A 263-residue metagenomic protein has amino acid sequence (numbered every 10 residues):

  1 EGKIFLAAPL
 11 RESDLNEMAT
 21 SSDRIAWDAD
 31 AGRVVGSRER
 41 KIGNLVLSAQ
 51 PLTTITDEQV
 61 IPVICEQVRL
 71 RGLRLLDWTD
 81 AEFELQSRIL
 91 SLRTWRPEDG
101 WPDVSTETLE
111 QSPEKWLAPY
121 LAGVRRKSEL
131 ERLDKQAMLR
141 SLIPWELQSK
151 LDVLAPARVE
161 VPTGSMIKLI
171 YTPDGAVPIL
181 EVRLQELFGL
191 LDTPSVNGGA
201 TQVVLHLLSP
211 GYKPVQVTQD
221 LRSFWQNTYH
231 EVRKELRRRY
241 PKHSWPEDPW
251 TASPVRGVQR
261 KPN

Functional and structural regions predicted by a protein language model:
E1-R158, G198-N263: Acidic, serine/threonine- and proline-rich low-complexity intrinsically disordered segments
L10, A31, S165, P173-G175 (+2 more regions): A broadly conserved detector of short glycine/acidic/proline-rich loop/turn motifs that flank catalytic sites and bind
S48-A49, L75-L76, K150-L180, L184: Amphipathic alpha-helical packing elements
P173-V203, L207: Short, surface-exposed, low-complexity cationic segments
